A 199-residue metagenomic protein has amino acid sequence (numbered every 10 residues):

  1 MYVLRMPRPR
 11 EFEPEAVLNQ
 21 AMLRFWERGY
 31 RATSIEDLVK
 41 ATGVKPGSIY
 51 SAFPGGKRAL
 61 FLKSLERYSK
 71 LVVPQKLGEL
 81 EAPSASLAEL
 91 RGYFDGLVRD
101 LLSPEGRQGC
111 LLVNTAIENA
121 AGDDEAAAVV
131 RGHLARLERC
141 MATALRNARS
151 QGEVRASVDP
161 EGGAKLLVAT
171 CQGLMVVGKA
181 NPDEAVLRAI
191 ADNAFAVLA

Functional and structural regions predicted by a protein language model:
M1-R5, D95-R99, A135-Q151, E161 (+2 more regions): C-terminal peripheral helix-coil segments that are non-catalytic and often amphipathic
R5, A16, Q20-K63: Helix-turn-helix
E66-L71: Short, basic, alpha-helical segments at the C-terminal edge of helix-turn-helix-like DNA-binding modules
K76-Q108, P160-L167: Hydrophobic alpha-helical connector segments
G78, E125-R136, C140-T143: Short, solvent-exposed amphipathic helices
E89-L90, P104-E125: Amphipathic alpha-helical segments used for helix-helix packing
